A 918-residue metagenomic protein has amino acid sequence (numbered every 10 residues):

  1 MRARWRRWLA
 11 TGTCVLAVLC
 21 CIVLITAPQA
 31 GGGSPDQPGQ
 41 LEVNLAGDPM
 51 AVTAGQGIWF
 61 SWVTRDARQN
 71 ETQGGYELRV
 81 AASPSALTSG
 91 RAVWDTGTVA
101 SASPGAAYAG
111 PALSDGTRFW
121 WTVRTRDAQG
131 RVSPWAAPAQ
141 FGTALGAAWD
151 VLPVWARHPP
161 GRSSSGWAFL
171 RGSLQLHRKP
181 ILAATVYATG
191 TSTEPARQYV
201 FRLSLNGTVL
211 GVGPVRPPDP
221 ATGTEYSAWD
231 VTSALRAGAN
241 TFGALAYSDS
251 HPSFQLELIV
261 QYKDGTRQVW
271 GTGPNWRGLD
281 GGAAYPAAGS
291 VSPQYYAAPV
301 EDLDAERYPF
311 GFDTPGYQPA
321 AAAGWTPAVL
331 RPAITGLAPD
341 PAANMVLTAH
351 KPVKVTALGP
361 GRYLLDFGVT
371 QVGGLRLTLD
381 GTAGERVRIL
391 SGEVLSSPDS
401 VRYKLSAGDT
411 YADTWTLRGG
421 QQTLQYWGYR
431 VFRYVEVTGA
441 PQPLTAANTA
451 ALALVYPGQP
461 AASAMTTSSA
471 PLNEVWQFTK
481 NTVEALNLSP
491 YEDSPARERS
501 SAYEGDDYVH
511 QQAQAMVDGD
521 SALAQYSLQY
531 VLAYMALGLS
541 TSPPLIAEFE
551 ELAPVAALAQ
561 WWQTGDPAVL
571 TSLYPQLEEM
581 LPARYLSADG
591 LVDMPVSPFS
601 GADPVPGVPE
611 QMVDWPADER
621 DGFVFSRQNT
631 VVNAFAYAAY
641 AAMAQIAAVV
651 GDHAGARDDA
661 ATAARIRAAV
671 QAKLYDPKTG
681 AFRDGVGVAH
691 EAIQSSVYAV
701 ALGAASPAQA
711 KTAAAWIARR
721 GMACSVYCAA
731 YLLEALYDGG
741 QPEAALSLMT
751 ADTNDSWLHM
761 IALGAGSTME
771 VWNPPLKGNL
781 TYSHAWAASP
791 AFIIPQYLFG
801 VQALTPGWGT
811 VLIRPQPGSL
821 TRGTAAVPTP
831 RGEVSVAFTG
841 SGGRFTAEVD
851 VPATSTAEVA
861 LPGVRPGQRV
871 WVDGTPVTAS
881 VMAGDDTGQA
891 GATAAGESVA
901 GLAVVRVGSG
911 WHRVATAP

Functional and structural regions predicted by a protein language model:
R2-G32: Secretory targeting and sorting signals
D36-R118, T122-D493, D506, A522-L523 (+2 more regions): Extracellular/oxidizing-compartment recognition motifs
A137-T143, Y187, T241-L245, L390 (+5 more regions): Beta-strand segments within the central parallel beta-sheet cores of soluble alpha/beta enzyme folds
Q198-V200, Q255, L279, Y434 (+8 more regions): Active-site acid/base region of carbohydrate-active enzymes
G271, R277, A283-F312, L337-T348 (+4 more regions): Non-catalytic C-terminal accessory modules of carbohydrate-active enzymes
S292-D313, E498, V517, Q560 (+6 more regions): C-terminal capping/lid segments that line or modulate ligand- or cofactor-binding pockets
A557, N633, Y637-Y640, S696 (+1 more regions): TPR repeat positional signature
